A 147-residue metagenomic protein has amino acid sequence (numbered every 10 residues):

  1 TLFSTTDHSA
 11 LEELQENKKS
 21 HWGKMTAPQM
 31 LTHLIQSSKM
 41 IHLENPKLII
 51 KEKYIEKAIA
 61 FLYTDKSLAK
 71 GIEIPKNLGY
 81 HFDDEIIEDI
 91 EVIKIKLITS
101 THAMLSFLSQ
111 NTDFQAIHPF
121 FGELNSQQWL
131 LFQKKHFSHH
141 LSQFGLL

Functional and structural regions predicted by a protein language model:
T1-K24: An N-terminal domain-cap segment
S4, I90-L97, L130-Q133: Hydrophobic packing residues in well-ordered alpha-helices of helical domains and bundles
S4-T5, E44, F82: Short acidic/polar alpha-helix capping motifs at helix-coil junctions
H8-E12, L31, I35-K39, I98-L105 (+1 more regions): Non-transmembrane alpha-helical segments in soluble domains of secreted/periplasmic/extracellular proteins
A10-L14, G79-I87, N125-Q128: Globin-like tetrapyrrole-binding proteins
A10-L14, K57, F61-L62, K96 (+2 more regions): Residues that form generic nucleotide/phosphate-binding pockets
N17-L68, Q115-L147: Short, contiguous alpha-helical
T64-D113: Acidic/histidine-rich alpha-helical segments that form the ligand environment of transition-metal centers
